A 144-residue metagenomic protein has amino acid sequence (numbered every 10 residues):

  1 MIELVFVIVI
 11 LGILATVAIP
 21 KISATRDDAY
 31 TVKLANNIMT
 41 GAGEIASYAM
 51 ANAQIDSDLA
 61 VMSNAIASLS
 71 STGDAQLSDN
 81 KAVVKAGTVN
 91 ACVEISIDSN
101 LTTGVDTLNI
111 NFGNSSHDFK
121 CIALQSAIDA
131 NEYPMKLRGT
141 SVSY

Functional and structural regions predicted by a protein language model:
M1-I22: N-terminal single-pass transmembrane signal-anchor helix
I10, G41, A60-V61: Hydrophobic, well-ordered secondary-structure scaffolds
A18, T25, I45: Conserved alpha-helical elements of the SDR catalytic core
K21-T40: Aliphatic-rich helix starts adjacent to a transmembrane/signal segment
A35-A53: N-terminal alpha-helical signal peptides/signal-anchor transmembrane segments
S47-Y144: Periplasmic/extracellular, small/polar-rich flexible segments of pilin-like filament-forming proteins
